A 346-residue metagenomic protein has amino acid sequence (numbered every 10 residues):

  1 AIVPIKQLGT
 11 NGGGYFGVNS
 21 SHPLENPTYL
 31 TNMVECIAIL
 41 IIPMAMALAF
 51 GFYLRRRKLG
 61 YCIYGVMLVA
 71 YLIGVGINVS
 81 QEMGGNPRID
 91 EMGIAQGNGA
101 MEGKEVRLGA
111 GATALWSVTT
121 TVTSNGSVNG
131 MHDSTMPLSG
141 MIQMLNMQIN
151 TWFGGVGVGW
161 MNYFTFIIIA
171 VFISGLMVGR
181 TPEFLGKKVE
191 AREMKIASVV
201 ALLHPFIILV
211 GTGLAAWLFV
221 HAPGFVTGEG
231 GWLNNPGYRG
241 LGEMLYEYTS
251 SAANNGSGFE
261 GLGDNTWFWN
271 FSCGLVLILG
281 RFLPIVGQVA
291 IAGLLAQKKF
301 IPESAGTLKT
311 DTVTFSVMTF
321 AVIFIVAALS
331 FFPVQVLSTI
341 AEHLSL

Functional and structural regions predicted by a protein language model:
A1-L346: Membrane-proximal intracellular helices of multi-pass ion channels
